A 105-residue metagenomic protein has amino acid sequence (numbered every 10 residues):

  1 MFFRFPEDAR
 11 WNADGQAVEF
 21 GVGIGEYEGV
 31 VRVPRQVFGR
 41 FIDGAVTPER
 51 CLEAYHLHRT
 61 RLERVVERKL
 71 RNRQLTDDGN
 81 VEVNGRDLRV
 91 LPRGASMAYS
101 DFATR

Functional and structural regions predicted by a protein language model:
M1-Y27: Short, charged/polar N-terminal "headpieces" of proteins
F2-R4, P34, P48: Intrinsically disordered, low-complexity regions enriched in Ser/Pro/Gly/Gln/His and often acidic
F3, Q36-R40, R86: Flexible, active-site-adjacent loop/turn segments at secondary-structure boundaries
R4-P6, E28, G39, H56 (+1 more regions): Compositionally biased, intrinsically disordered low-complexity regions enriched in proline and serine
E19-I42: A short, structured beta-strand/loop element
V46-R105: Acidic, low-complexity intrinsically disordered segments
